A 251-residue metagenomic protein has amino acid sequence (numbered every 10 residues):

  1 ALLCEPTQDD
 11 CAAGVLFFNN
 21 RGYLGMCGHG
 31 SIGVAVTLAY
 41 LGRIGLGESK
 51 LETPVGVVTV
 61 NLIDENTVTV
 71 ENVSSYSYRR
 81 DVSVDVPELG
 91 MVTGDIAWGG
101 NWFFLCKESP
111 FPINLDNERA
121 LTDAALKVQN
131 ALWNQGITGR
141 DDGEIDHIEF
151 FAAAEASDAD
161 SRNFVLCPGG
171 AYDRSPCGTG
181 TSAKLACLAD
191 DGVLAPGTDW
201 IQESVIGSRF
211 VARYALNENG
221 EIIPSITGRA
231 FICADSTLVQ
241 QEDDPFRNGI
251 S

Functional and structural regions predicted by a protein language model:
A1-D95, F104-S251: A glycine-rich beta-to-alpha transition motif near the start of alpha/beta enzyme domains, typified by
G100: Glycine-rich ThDP/TPP pyrophosphate-binding loop and its adjacent helix/strand module within ThDP-dependent enzymes
